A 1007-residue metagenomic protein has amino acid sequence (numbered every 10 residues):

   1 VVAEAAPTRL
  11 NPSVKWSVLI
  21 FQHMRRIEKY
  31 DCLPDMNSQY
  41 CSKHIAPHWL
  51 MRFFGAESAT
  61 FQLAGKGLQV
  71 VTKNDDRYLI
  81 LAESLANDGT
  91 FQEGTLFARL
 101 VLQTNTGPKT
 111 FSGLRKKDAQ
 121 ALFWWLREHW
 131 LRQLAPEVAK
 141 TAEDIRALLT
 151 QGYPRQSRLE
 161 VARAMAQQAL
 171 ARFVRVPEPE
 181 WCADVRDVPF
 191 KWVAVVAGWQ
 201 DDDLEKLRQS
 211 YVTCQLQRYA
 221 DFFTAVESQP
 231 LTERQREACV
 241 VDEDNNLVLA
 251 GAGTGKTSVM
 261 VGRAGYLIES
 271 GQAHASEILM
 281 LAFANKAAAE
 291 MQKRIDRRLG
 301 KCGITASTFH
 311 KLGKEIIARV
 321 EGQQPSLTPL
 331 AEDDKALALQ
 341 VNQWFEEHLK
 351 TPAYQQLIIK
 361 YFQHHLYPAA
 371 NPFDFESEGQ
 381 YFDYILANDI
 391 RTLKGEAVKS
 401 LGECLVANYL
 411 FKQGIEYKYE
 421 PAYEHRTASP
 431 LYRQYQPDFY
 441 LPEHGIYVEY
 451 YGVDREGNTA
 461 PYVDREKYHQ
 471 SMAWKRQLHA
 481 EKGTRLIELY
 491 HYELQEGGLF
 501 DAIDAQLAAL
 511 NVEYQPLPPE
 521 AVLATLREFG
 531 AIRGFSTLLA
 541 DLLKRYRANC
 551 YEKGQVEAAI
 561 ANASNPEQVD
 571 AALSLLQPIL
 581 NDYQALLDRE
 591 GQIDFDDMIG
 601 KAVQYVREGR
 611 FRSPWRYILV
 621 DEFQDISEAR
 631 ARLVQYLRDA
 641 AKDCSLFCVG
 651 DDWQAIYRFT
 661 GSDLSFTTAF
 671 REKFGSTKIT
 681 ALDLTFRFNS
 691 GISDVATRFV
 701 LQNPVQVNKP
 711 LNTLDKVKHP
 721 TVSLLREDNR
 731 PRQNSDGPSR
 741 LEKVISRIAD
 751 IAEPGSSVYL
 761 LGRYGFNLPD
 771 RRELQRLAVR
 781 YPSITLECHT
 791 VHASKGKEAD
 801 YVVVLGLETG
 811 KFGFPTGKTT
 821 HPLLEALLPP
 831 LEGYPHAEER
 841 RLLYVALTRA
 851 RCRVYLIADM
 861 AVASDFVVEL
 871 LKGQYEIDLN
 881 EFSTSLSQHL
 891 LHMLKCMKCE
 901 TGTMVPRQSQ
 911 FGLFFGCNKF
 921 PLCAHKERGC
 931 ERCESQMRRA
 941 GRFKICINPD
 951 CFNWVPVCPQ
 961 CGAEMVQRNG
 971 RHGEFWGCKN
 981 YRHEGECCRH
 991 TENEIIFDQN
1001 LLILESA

Functional and structural regions predicted by a protein language model:
W16, E57, T106-S112, V138-L327 (+1 more regions): P-loop NTPase Walker
L68-V70, D76-T95: Phosphoinositide-dependent membrane-docking surfaces
P177-W181, D187, A194-A252, T257-V261 (+15 more regions): Conserved helicase NTPase motor core
T257-M260, F375, A387, S676-K678 (+2 more regions): Helicase P-loop NTPase motor core
E277, A282-N285, A289-F362, Q477-T537 (+1 more regions): Conserved P-loop NTPase-based nucleic-acid remodeling module centered on helicase motor cores
S471, R476-Q477, A631-P720: Conserved RecA-like helicase ATPase core segment that couples NTP binding/hydrolysis to strand translocation
H789-K818: A short beta-strand element within the Helicase C-terminal
E808-Q888, S909, L913: C-terminal accessory regions
